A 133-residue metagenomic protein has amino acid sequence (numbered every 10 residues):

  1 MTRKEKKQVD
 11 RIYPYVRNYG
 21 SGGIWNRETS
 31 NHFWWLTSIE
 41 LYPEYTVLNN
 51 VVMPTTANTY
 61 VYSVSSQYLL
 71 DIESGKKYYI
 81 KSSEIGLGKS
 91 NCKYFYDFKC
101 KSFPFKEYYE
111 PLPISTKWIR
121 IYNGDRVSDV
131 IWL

Functional and structural regions predicted by a protein language model:
M1-L133: Conserved functional micro-motifs across diverse proteins
